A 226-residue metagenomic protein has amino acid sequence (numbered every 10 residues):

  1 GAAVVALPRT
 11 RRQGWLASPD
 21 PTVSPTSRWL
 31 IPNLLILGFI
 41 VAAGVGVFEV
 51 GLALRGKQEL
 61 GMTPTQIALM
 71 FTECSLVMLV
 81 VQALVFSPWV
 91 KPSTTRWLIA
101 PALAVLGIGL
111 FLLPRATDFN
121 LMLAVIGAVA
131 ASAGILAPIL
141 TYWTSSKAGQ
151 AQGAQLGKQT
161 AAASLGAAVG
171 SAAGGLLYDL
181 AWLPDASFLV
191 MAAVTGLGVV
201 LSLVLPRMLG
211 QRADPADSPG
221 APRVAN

Functional and structural regions predicted by a protein language model:
G1-W15, L201-P206: C-terminal membrane-cytosol helix-exit motif in multi-pass small-molecule transporters
A6-L37, G220-N226: Juxtamembrane intracellular "pre-TM" segments in multi-pass secondary transporters
R28-F48, G127: Pair of pore-lining "gating" transmembrane helices in MFS-fold secondary transporters
V50-Q66: Short amphipathic helix-loop junctions that connect adjacent transmembrane helices in Major Facilitator Superfamily/SLC
V81-T95, Y178-D179: Helix-to-loop junctions at the C-terminal end of transmembrane segments in multipass secondary transporters
T95-L140: C-terminal transmembrane helical hairpin of 12-TM major facilitator-type secondary transporters
Q150-A181: A late C-terminal transmembrane helix in Major Facilitator Superfamily
L176-T195: A membrane-interface helix-boundary motif in multi-pass transporters
